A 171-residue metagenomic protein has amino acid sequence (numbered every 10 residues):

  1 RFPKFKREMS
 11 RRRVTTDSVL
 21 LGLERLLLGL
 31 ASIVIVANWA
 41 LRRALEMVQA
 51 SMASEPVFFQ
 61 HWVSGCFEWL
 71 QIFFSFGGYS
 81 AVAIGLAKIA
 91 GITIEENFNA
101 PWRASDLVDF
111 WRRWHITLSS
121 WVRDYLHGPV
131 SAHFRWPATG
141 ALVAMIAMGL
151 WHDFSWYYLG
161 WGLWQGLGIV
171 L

Functional and structural regions predicted by a protein language model:
R1-L171: Membrane-embedded transmembrane alpha-helical bundles that form the catalytic cores of multi-pass lipid-modifying
